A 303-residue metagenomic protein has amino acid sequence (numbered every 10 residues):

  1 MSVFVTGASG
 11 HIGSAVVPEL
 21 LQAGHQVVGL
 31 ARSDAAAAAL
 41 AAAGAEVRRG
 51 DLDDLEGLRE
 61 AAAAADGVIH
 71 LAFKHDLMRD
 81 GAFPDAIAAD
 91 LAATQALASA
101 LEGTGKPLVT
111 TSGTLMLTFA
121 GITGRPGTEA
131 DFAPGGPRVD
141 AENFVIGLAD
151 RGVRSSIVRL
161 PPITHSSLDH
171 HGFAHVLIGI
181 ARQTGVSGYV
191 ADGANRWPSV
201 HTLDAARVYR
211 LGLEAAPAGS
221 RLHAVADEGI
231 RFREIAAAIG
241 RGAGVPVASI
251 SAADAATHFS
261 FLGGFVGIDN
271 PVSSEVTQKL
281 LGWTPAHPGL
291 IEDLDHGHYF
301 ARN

Functional and structural regions predicted by a protein language model:
V3-A23: N-terminal Rossmann NAD(P)H-binding glycine-rich loop of SDR-like oxidoreductase domains
Q26, G81, A88-G135: Conserved Rossmann-fold NAD(P)-dependent oxidoreductase catalytic core, especially the SDR/UDP-sugar
G29-A92: NAD(P)H-binding glycine-rich loop region in Rossmannoid oxidoreductase-like domains and their noncatalytic homologs
N143-S167: Conserved beta-loop-beta element that borders a ligand/cofactor-binding pocket
D169-V176, Y189-L213, S220: Substrate-positioning beta->alpha
S187, V208-L262, R302-N303: Mid/C-terminal beta-alpha module of Rossmann-like enzyme folds, strongest in SDR-family dehydrogenases/epimerases
T202, A256-T284, F300: Conserved C-terminal active-site "lid" loop/helix of NAD(P)H-dependent oxidoreductases that clamps the redox cofactor
P288-N303: Amphipathic terminal alpha-helices
